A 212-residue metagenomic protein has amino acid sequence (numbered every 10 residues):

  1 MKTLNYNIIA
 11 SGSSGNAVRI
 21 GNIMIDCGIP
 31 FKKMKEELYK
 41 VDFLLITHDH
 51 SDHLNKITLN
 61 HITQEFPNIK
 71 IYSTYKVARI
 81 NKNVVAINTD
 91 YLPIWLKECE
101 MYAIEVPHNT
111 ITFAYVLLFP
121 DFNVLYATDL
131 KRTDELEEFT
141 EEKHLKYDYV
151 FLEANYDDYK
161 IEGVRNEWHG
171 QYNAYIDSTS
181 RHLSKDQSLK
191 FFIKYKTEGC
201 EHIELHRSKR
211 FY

Functional and structural regions predicted by a protein language model:
M1-E37, F113-D129, Y149: Conserved beta-strand hairpin/beta-sheet module of binuclear metal-dependent hydrolase folds, prominently
S11, C27-I29, D49, K76-V77 (+4 more regions): Active-site metal-binding loops of divalent metal-dependent hydrolases
A17-V18, P93-E153, D157: Catalytic core of the metallo-beta-lactamase
I25-D26, H48, I71, M101 (+3 more regions): Divalent metal-coordination and catalytic microenvironments
P30-K76, K146-D148: Active-site metal-binding motif and surrounding structural segment of the metallo-beta-lactamase
K33-M34, L54, N81, K160 (+1 more regions): Glycine/Thr-rich phosphate-binding loops of Rossmann-like dinucleotide-binding domains
N55-T110: Glycine/small-residue-rich loop that forms an oxyanion/phosphate-binding "nest" at active or ligand-binding sites
E138-Y212: Cap/insert and terminal regions of metallo-dependent hydrolase folds
